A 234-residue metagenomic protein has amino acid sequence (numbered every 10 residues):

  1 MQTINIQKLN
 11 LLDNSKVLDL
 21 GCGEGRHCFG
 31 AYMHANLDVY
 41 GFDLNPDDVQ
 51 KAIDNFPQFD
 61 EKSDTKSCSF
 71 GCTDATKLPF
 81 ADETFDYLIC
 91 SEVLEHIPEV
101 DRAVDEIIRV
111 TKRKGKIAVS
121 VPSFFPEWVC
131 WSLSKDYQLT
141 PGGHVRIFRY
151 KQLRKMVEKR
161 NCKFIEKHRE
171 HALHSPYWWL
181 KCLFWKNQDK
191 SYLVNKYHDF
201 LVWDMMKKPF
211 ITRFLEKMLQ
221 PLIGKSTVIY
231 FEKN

Functional and structural regions predicted by a protein language model:
T3-V129, I229-E232: Conserved SAM-binding loop
P57-F59, K135-Q138, C182-K186: Short, hinge-like loop/turn segments at secondary-structure boundaries
A75, G143, F148, S226: A conserved catalytic-core signature of glycosyltransferases
P122-R146, K155-M156: Short, glycine-/aromatic-enriched active-site segment of Class I SAM-dependent methyltransferases
S132, H171-N234: A C-terminal cap/extension of S-adenosyl-L-methionine-dependent methyltransferases that defines the acceptor-substrate
M156-C162: A structural motif corresponding to the C-terminal end of an alpha-helix and its immediate exit/capping segment
C162-A172: Conserved S-adenosyl-L-methionine
